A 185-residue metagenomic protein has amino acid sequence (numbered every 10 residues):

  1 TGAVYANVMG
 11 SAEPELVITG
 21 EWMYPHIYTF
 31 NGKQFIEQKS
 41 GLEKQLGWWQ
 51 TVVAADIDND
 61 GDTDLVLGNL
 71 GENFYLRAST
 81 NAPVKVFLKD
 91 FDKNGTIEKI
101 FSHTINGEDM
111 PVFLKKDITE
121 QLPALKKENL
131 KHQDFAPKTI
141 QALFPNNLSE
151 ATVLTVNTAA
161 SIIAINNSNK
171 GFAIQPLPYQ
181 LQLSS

Functional and structural regions predicted by a protein language model:
T1-S185: Acidic, glycine/proline-rich Ca2+-coordinating loop motifs
